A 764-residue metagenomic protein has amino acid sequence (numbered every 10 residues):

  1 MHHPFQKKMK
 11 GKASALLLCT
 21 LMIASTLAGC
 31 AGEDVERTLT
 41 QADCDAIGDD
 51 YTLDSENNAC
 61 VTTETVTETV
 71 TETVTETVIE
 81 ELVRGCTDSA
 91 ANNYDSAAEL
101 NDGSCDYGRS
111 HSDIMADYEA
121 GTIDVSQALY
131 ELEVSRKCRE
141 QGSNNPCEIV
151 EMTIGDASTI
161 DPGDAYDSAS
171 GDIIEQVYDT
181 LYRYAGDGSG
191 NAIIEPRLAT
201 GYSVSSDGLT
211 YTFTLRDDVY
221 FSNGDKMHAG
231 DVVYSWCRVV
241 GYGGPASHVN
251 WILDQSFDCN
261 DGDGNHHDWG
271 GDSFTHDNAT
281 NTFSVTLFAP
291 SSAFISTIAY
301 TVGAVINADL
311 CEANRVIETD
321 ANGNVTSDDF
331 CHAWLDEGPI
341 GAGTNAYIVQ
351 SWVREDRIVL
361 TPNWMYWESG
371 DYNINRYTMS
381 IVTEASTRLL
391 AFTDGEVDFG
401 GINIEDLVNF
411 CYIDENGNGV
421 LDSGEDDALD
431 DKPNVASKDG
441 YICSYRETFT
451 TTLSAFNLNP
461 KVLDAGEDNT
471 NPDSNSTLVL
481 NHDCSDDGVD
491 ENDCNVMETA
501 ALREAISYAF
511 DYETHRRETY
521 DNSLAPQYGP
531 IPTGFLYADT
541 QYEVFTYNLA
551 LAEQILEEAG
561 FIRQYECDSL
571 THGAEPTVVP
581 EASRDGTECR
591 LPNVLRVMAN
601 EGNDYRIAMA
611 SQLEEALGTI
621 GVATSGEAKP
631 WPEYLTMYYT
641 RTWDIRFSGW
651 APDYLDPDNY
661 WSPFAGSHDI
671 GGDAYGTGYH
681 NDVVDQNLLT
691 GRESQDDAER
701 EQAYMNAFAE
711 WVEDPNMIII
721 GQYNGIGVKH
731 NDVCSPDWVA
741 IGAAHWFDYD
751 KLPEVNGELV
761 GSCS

Functional and structural regions predicted by a protein language model:
M1-C44, V66-V78, I114, I506: Secretory targeting signatures
M152-S206, I340-T344: N-terminal lobe/hinge region of extracytoplasmic solute-binding protein
A185-S189, P290-A293, I298-T378, E384-T387 (+4 more regions): Gly/Pro-rich hinge or "lid" segments in bacterial periplasmic/extracellular proteins
T200-H248, T282-T286, R388-T393, V496-E498: Aromatic- and charge-enriched surface segment that lines or borders ligand/interaction sites
T214, H248-N324: Surface-exposed binding/hinge segments that line and control ligand-binding clefts or catalytic entry sites
V353, N418, T452, S507-V544 (+3 more regions): Detector for C-terminal structural segments
V359-P362, G466-C484, E491-E615, T619 (+3 more regions): Append "and occasionally in soluble cytosolic enzymes with long acidic Gly/Pro-rich linkers
W364-G419, G424-L429, S444, T448 (+1 more regions): Ligand-site clamp/hinge motif
